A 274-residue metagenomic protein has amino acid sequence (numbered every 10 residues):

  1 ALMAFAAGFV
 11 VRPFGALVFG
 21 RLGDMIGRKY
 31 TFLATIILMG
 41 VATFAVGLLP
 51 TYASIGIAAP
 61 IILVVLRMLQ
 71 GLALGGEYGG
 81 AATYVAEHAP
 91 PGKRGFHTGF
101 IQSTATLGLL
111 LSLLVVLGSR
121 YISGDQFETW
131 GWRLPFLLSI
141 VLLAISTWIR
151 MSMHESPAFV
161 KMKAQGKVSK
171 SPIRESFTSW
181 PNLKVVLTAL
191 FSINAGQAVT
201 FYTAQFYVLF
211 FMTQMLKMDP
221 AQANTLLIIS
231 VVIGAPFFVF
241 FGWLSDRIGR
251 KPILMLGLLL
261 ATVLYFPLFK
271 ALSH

Functional and structural regions predicted by a protein language model:
L2-R21, L38-A42, L107, I228-F241: Central cavity-lining transmembrane alpha-helices of secondary-active solute carriers, predominantly the Major
M25-I37, R247-L258: Cytoplasmic membrane-interface "Motif A"-like loop-to-helix N-cap segments of 12-TM Major Facilitator Superfamily
I37-G56, L259-H274: C-terminal ends and interior cores of transmembrane alpha-helices in multi-pass membrane transporters/permeases
L49, I55-G75: Hydrophobic core of transmembrane alpha-helices in multi-pass small-molecule transporters, especially MFS/SLC-type
A73, G95-R120, L142: Glycine-rich segments within core transmembrane alpha-helices of 12-TM secondary carriers
M151-R174: Flexible cytoplasmic inter-helical loops of multi-pass small-molecule transporters
N182-G234: Extracytoplasmic gate region of multi-pass secondary transporters
